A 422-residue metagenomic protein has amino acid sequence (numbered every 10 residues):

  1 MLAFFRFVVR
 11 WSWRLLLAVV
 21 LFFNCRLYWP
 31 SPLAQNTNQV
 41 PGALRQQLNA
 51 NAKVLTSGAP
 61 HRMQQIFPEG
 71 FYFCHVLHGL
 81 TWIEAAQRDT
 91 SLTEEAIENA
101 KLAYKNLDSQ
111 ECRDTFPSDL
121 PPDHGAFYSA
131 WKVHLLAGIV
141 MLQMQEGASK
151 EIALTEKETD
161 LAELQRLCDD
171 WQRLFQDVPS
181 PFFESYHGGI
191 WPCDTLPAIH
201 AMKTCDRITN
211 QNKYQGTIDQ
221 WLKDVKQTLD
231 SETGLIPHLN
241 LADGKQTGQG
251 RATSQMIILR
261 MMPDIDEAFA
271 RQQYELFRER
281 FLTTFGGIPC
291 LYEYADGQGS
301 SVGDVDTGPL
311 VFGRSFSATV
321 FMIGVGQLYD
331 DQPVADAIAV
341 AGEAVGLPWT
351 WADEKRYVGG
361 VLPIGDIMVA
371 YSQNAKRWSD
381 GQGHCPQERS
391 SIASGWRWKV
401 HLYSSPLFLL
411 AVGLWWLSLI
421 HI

Functional and structural regions predicted by a protein language model:
R10-L27, L407-G413: Hydrophobic membrane-insertion alpha-helices, especially the h-region of bacterial N-terminal signal peptides
A18-E84, E98-C112, T155, T159-Q172 (+2 more regions): Low-complexity, Ser/Thr/Pro/Gly-enriched N-terminal "stalk/linker" regions
F23, G70-A86, H124-M141, I190-D206 (+3 more regions): Well-ordered alpha-helical segments within folded domains of soluble proteins
P30-R45, A85-K101, I139-Q165, D206-D219 (+3 more regions): Structural helix-adjacent loops and short alpha-helical linkers that scaffold large soluble proteins
F67-G70, C74-V76, L80-L196, N374: Extended ligand-binding groove/face enriched in aromatic
F127, E158-T159, V178-S180, G188-S317: Extended ligand-binding clefts on enzyme/binding-domain cores
E388-F408: Juxtamembrane/start-of-transmembrane alpha-helix segments at the extracytoplasmic/lumenal side of membrane anchors
I420-I422: Conserved small/polar residues in nucleotide/adenosyl-binding loops
